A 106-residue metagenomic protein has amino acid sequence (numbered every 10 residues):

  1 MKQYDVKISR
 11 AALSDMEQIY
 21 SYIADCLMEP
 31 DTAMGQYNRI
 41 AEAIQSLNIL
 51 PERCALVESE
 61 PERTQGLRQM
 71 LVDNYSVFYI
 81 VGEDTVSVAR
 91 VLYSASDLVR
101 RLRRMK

Functional and structural regions predicted by a protein language model:
M1-R63: Basic, Lys/Arg-enriched alpha-helical interface segments
Y4, S9, S59-E60, M70-N74 (+2 more regions): Surface-exposed loop/turn and secondary-structure junction residues enriched for glycine/proline
K7, R39, R53, R68 (+2 more regions): Basic side chains
L27, V72-S76, I80-K106: Enriched for short, Lys/Arg-rich terminal
N38-I49, G66-D73, S96-D97, M105: Alpha-helix boundary/capping detector
L50, C54-T85: Basic/aromatic recognition patch in beta-strand/loop cores that engages polyanionic ligands
